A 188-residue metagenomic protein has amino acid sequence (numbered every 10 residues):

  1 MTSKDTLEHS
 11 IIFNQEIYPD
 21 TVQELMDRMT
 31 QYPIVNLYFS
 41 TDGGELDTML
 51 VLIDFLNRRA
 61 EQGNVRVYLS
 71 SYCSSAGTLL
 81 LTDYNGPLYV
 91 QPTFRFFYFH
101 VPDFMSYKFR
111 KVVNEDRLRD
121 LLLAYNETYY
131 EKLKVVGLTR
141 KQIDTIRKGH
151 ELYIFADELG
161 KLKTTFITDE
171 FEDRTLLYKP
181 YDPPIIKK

Functional and structural regions predicted by a protein language model:
M1-A76, D83-K188: N-terminal organellar transit peptides
